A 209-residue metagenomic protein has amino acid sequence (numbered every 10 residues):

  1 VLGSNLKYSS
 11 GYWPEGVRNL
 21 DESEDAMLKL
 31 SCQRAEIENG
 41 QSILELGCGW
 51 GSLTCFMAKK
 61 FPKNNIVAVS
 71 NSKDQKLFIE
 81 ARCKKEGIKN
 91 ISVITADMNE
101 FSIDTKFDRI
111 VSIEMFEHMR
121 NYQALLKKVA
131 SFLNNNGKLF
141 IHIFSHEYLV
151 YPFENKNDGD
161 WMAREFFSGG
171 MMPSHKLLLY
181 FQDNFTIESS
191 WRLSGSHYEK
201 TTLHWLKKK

Functional and structural regions predicted by a protein language model:
V1-R34: Conserved Class I S-adenosyl-L-methionine-dependent methyltransferase catalytic core
G40-G49: Conserved class I S-adenosyl-L-methionine
W50-P62: Conserved SAM-binding loop of SAM-dependent methyltransferases across substrates and taxa, primarily the Class I
N65-S70: Conserved SAM-binding motif I beta-strand of class I
E86-M98: Conserved SAM-binding strand-loop segment of SAM-dependent methyltransferases
N99-I110: A short acidic, Gly/Pro-enriched loop at the edge of an enzyme's catalytic core that lines a small-molecule cofactor
Q123-K138: A short glycine-rich, Lys/Arg-flanked "PGG" loop and its adjoining helix->strand segment in the class I
S145, Y151-K209: Substrate-binding/catalytic lobe of Class I Rossmann-like enzymes that use SAM or dcSAM, i.e., the mid-to-C-terminal
